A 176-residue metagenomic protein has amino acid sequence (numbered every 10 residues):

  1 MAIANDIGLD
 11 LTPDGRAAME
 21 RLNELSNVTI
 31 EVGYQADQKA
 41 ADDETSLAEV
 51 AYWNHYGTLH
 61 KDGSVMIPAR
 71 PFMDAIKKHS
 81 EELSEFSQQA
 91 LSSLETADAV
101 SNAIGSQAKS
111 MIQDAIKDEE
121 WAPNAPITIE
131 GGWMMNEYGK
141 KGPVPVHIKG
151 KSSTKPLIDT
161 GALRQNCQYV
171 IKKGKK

Functional and structural regions predicted by a protein language model:
M1-K176: Short, Lys/Arg-rich flexible segments
